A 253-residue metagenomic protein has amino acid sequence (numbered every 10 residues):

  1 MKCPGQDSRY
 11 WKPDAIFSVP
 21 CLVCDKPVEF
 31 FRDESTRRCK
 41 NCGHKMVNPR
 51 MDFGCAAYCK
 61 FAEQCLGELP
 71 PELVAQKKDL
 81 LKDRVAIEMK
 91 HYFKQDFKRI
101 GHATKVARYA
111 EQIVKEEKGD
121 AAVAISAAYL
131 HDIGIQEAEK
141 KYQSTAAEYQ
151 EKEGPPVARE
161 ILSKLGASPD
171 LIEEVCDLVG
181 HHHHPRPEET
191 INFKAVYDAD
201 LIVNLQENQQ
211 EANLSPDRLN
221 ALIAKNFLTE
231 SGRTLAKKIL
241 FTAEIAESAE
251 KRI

Functional and structural regions predicted by a protein language model:
M1-D14, P49-A75: Intrinsically disordered, low-complexity segments
I16-S18, T36, A62: Residues immediately within or flanking Cys/His clusters that coordinate Zn2+ in small zinc-binding modules
C21-C24, C39-C42: Short cysteine-rich clusters marking metal-coordination/redox-active sites
F30-F31, N48-P49: Short, non-ligating residues that shape and space the ligands of small metal-coordination modules and catalytic
K45-V47, K60, Q64-A138, S144-Q150: Acidic/His-rich, divalent-metal-binding segments that scaffold phosphate/diphosphate chemistry
K94-G119, L130, A167, H183-I253: Divalent metal-dependent phosphate-bond-processing catalytic cores, especially two-metal-ion Mg2+/Mn2+ enzymes that act
V106, E148-K164: An active-site-proximal "capping" alpha-helix that borders the catalytic cofactor pocket
K118-S126, L165-V179: Acidic/histidine metal-binding catalytic segments
